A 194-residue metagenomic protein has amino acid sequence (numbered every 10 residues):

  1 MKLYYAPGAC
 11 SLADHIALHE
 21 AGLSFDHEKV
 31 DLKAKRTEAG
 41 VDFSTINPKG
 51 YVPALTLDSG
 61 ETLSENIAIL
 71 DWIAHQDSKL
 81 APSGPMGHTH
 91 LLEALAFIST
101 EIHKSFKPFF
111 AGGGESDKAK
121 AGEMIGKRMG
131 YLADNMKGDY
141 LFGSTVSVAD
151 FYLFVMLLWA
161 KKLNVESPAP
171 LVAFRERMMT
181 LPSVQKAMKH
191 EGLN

Functional and structural regions predicted by a protein language model:
M1-A119, E123-G126: GST-like domain detector, emphasizing the conserved glutathione-binding G-site in the N-terminal thioredoxin-like
M86, A94-P182, A187: GST-like fold's C-terminal all-alpha helical module
H190-E191: Exported/periplasmic ABC-transporter solute-binding proteins
